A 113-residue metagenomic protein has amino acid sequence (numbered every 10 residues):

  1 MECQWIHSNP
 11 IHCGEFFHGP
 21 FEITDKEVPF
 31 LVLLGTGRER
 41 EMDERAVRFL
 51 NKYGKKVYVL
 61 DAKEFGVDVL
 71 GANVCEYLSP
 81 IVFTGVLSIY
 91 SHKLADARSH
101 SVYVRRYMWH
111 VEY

Functional and structural regions predicted by a protein language model:
M1-Y113: A SIS-like phosphosugar-recognition module
